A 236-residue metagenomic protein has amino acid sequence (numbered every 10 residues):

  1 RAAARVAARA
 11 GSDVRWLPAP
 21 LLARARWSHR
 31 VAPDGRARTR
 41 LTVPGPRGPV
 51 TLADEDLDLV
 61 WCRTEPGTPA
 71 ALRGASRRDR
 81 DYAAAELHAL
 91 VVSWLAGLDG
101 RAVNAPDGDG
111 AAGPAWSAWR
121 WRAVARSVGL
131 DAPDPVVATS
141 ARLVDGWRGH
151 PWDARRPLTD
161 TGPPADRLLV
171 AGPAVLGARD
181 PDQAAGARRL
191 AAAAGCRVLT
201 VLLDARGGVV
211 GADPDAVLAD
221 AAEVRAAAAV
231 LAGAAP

Functional and structural regions predicted by a protein language model:
R1-G11, R24-T42, D54-D58, G74-A193 (+2 more regions): Active-site nucleotide/adenylate-binding loops and adjacent lid/helix of ATP-dependent enzymes
L21: Cationic-aromatic interfacial patches
P44-V50: A structured beta-alpha segment of the ubiquitous adenosine-cofactor-binding alpha/beta core
V60-C62: Redox-cofactor binding/interface segments in oxidoreductases and associated redox assembly factors
T64-T68: Short glycine-rich anion-binding loops that position phosphate/pyrophosphate groups of nucleotides and phosphorylated
P69-R73: Cys-nucleophile CN-hydrolase/nitrilase-fold catalytic domain and related Cys-dependent amidase chemistry that acts on
C196, A205-P236: C-terminal active-site "lid" helix and adjoining low-complexity regulatory extension at the edge of ATP-using catalytic
